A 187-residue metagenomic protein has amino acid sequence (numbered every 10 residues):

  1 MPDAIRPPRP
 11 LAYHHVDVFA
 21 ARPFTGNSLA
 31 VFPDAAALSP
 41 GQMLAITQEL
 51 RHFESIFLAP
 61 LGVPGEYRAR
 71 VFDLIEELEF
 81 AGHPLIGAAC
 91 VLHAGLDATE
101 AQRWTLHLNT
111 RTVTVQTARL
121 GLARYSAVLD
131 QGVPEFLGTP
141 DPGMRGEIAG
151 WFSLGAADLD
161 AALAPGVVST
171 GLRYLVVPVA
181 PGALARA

Functional and structural regions predicted by a protein language model:
M1-F80, I86-A187: Active-site proximal loop and beta-alpha junction motif in alpha/beta enzyme cores
